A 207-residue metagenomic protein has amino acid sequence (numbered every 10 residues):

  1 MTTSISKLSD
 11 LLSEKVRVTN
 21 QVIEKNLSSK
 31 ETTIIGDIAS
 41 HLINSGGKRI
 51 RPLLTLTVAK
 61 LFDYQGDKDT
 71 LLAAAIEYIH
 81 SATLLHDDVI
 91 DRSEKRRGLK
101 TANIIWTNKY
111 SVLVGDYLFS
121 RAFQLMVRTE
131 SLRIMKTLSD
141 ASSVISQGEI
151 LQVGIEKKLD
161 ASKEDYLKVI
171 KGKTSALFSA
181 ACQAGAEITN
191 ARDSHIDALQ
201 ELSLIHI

Functional and structural regions predicted by a protein language model:
M1-S81, L85, V89-I104, D140 (+1 more regions): Conserved N-terminal diphosphate/IPP-binding helix and adjacent helical/loop segment of trans-prenyltransferase domains
D10-S13, K171, Q200: Short amphipathic alpha-helical segments with heptad-repeat character
L54, A122, G148: Residue-level signal for inorganic ion chemistry
Q65, L125-T137, Q152-V169, A181-L199: Inter-helical turn/loop segments and adjacent helix faces that build the functional surface of alpha-helical bundle
R96-L118, D160-T174, A198: Divalent-cation-assisted or electrostatically stabilized phosphate/pyrophosphate-binding catalytic cores
L177: Active-site helix-to-loop segments that bind/position phosphate- or nucleotide-bearing substrates and donors across
I205-I207: Conserved small/polar residues in nucleotide/adenosyl-binding loops
